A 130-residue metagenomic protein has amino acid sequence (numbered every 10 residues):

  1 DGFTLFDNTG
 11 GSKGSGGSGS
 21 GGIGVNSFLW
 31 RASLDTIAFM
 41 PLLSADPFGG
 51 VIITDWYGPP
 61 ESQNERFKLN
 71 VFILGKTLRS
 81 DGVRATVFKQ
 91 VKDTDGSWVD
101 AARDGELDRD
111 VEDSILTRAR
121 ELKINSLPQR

Functional and structural regions predicted by a protein language model:
D1-R130: Ser/Thr-rich, low-complexity intrinsically disordered terminal regions
